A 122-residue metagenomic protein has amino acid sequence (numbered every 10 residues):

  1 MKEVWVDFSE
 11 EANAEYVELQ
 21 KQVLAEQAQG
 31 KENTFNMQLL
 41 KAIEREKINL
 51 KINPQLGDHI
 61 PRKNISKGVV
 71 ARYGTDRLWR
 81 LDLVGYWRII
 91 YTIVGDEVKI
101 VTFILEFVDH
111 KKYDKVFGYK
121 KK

Functional and structural regions predicted by a protein language model:
M1-D7, L24, Q29-N33, V69-K122: Enriched for short, Lys/Arg-rich terminal
M1-N49: Arg/Lys-rich, positively charged N-terminal/basic patches that mediate binding to nucleic acids
V17, Q55, G95-D96: Charged/polar positions within long, soluble alpha-helices
L39, K47-I48, P54, D109-K112: Short, solvent-exposed coil/turn linker segments
I48-L81: A short, surface-exposed loop/turn module that caps and links secondary-structure elements
